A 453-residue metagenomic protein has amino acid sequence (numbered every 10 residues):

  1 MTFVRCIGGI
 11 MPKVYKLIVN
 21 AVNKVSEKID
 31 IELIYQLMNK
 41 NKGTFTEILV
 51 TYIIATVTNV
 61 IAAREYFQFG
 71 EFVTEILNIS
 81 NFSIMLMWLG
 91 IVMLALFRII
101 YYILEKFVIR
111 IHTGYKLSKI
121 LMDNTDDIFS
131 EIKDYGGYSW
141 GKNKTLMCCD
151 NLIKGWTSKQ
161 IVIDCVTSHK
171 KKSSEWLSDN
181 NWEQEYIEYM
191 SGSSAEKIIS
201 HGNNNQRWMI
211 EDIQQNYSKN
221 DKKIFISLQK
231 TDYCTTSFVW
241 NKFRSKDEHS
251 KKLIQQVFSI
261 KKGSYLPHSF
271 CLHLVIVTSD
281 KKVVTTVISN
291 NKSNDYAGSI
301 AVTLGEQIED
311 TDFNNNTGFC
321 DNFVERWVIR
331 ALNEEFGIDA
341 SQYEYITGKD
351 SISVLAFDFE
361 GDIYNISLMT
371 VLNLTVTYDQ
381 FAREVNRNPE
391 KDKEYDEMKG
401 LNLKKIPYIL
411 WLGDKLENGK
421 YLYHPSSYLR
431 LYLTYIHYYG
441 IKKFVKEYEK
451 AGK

Functional and structural regions predicted by a protein language model:
M1-I10: Short, Lys/Arg-enriched N-terminal segments with co-localized hydrophobic residues within the first ~10-30 amino acids
V14-T51, A55, F67, I76 (+3 more regions): N-terminal leader/linker segments that precede catalytic domains of diphosphate-processing enzymes
V60-T74: Juxtamembrane "helix-exit" motif on the non-cytosolic side of transmembrane helices
N333: Juxtacatalytic substrate-recognition/specificity segment
